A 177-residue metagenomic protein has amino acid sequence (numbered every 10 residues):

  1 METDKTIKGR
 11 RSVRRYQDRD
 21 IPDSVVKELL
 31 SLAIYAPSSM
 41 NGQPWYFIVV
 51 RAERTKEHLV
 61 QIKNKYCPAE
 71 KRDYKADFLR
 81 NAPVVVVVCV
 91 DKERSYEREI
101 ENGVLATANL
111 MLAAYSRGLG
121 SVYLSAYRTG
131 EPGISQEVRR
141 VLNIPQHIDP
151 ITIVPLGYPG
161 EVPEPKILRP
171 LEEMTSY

Functional and structural regions predicted by a protein language model:
M1-Y177: Acidic, surface-exposed loops and disordered segments
